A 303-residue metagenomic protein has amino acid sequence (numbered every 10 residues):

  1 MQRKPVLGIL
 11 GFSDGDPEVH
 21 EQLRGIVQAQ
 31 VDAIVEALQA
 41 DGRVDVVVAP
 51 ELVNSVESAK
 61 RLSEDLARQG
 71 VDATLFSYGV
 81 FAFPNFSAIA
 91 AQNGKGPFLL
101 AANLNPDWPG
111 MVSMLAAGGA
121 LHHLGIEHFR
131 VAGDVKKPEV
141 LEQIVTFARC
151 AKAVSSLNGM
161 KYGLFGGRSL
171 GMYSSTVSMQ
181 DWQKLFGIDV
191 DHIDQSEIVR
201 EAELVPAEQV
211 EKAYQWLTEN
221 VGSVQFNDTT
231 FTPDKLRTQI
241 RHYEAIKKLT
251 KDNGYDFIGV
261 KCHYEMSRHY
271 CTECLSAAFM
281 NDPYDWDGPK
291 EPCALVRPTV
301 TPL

Functional and structural regions predicted by a protein language model:
M1-L303: An N-terminal assembly and electron-transfer interface module characteristic of large anaerobic redox and radical
